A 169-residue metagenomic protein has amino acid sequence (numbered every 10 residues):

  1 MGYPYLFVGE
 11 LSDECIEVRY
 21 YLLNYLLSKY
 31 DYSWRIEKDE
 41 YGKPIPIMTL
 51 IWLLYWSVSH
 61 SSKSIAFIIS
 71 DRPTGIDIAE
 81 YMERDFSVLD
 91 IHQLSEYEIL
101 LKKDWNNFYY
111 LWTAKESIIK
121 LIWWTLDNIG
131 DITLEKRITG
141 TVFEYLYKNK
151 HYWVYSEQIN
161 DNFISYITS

Functional and structural regions predicted by a protein language model:
M1-S169: Core catalytic alpha/beta fold that binds nucleotide/phospho-ligands
